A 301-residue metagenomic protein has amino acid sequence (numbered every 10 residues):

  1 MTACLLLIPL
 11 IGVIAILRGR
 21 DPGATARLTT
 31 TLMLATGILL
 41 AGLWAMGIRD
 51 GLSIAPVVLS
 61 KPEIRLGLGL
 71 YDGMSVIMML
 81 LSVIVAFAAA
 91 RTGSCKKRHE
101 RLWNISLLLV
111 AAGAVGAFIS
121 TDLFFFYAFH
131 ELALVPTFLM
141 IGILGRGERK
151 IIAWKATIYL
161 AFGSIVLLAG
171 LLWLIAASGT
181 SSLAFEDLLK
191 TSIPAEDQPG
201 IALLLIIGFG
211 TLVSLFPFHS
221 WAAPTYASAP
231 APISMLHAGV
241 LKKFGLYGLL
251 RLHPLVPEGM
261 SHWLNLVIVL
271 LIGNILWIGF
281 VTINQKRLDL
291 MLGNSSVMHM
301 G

Functional and structural regions predicted by a protein language model:
M1-C4, I11-I105, A184-E186: Transmembrane helix-loop-helix hairpins at membrane boundaries of multipass inner-membrane proteins
P9, D122-M140, T211-E258, L264-G301: Functional transmembrane alpha-helices
G12-A15, M78, V85, L109 (+10 more regions): Hydrophobic residues within membrane-embedded alpha-helical segments of Major Facilitator Superfamily
P22-A24, L102-L109, G113-D197, V281-G301: Alpha-helical multi-pass transmembrane bundles of energy-transducing inner-membrane proteins
T25-L28, I152-K155, A229-G239: Membrane-interface alpha-helices at helix entry/exit sites of multi-pass transporters
I48-L66, L132, K155, S164-H219 (+3 more regions): Juxtamembrane/interfacial segments at transmembrane-helix boundaries in multi-pass membrane proteins
P62-G69, V83-R98, F118, D197-I201 (+3 more regions): Short juxtamembrane and helix-loop transition motifs at transmembrane-helix boundaries in membrane proteins
